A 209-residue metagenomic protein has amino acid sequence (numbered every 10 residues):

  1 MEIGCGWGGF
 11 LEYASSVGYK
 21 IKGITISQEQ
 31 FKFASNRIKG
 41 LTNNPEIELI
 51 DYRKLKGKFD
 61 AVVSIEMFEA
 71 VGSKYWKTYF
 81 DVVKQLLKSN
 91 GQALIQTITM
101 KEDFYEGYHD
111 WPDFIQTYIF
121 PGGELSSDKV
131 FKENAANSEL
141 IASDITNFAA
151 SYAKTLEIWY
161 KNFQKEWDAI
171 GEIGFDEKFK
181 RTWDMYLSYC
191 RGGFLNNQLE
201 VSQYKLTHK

Functional and structural regions predicted by a protein language model:
W7-G18: Conserved SAM-binding loop of SAM-dependent methyltransferases across substrates and taxa, primarily the Class I
K20-T25: Conserved SAM-binding motif I beta-strand of class I
A34-S35: Conserved SAM-binding loop
G40-Y52: Conserved SAM-binding strand-loop segment of SAM-dependent methyltransferases
R53-V62: A short acidic, Gly/Pro-enriched loop at the edge of an enzyme's catalytic core that lines a small-molecule cofactor
K77-S89: A short glycine-rich, Lys/Arg-flanked "PGG" loop and its adjoining helix->strand segment in the class I
N90-I98: Conserved beta-strand signature within the Rossmann-like core of class I S-adenosyl-L-methionine
T99-Q203, T207-K209: Substrate-binding/catalytic lobe of Class I Rossmann-like enzymes that use SAM or dcSAM, i.e., the mid-to-C-terminal
